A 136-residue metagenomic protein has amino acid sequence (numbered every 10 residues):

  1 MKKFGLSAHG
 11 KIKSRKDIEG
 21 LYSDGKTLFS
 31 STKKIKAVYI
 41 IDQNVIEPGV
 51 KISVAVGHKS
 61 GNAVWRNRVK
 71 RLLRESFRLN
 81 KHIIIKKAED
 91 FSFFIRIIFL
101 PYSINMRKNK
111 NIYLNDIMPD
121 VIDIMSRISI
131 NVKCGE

Functional and structural regions predicted by a protein language model:
M1-E136: Positively charged, solvent-exposed patches that mediate nucleic-acid binding
